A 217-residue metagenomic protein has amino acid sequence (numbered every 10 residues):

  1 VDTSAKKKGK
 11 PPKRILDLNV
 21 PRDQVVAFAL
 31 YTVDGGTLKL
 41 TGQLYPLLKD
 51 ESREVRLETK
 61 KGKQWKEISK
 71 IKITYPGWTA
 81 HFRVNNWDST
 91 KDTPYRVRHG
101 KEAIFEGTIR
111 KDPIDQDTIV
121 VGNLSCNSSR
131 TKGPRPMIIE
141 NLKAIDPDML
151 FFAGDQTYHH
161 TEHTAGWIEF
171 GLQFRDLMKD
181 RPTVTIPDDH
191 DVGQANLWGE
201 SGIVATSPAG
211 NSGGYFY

Functional and structural regions predicted by a protein language model:
V1-Y217: Divalent metal-dependent phosphoesterase catalytic cores across multiple superfamilies
